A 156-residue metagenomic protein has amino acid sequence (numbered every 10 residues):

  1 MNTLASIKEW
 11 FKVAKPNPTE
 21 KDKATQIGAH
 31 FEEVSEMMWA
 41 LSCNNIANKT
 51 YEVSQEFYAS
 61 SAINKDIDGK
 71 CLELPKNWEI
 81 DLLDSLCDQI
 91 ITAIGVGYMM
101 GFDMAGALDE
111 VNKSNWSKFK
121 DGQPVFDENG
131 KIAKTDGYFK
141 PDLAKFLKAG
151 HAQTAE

Functional and structural regions predicted by a protein language model:
M1-L86, I90-E156: Flexible "arm" and connector segments at domain edges
